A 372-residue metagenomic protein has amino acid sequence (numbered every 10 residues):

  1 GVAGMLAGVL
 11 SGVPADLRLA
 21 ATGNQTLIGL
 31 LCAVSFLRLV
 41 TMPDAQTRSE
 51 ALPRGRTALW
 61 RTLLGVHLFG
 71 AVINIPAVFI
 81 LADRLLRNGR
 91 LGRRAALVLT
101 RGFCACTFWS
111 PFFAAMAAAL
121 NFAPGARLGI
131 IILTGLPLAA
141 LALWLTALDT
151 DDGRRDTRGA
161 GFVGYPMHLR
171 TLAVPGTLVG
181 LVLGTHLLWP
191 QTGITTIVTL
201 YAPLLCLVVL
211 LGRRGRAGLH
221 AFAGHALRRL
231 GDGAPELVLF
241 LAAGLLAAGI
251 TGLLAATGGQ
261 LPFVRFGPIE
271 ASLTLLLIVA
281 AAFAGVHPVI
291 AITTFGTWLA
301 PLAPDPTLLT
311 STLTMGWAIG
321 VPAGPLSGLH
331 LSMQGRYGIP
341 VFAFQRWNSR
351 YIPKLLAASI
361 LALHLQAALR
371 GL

Functional and structural regions predicted by a protein language model:
G1-A20, N24-Q25, A147-G249: Hydrophobic transmembrane alpha-helices of multi-pass small-molecule transporters
A3-L6, T26-L37, L86-N88, L138-L148 (+3 more regions): Alpha-helical transmembrane segments and their membrane-interface exit regions
L10-L86, L219-L302: Membrane-embedded alpha-helical segments and adjacent helix-loop junctions characteristic of multi-pass solute
R18-C32, L63-H67, G129-A142, W189-L205 (+2 more regions): Alpha-helical transmembrane segments
L64-I73, R101-W109, A282-F283, G316-P322: Helix-loop-helix module between adjacent transmembrane segments
I80-R93, A117-G129, G267-A323, G335-Y337: Membrane-interfacial helix-loop connectors
G89-A173, L331-A362: Membrane-core helix-loop-helix motifs of multi-pass transport proteins
L361-L372: Juxtamembrane boundary at the C-terminal end of a transmembrane helix
